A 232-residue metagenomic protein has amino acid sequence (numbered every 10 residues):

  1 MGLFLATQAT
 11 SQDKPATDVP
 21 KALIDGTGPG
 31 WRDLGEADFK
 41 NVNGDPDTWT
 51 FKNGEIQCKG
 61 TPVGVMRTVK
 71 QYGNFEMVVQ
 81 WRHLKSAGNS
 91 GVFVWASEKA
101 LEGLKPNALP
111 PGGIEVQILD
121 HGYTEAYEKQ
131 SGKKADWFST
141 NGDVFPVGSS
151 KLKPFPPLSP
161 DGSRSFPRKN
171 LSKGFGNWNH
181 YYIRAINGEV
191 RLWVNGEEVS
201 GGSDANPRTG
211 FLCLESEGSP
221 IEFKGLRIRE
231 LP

Functional and structural regions predicted by a protein language model:
M1-F4: Bacterial N-terminal signal peptides
Q12-P232: Carbohydrate-interacting regions of secretory-pathway proteins
